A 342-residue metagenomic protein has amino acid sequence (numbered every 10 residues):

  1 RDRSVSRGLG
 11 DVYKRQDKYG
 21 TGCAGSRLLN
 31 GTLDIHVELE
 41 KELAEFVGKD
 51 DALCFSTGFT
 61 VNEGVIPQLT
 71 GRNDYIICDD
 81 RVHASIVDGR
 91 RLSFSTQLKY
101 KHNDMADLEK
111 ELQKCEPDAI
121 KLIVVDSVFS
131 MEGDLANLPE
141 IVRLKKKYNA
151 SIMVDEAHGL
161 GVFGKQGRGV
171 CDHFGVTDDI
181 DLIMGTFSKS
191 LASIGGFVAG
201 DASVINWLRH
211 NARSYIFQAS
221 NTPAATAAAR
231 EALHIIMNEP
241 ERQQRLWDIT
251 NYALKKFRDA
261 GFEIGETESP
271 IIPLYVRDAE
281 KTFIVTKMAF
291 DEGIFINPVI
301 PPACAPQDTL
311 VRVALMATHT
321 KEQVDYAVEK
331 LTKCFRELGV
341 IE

Functional and structural regions predicted by a protein language model:
R1-Y13: Single conserved hydrophobic/aromatic residue that forms the stacking wall/gate of nucleotide- or nucleobase-binding
R7, E239, Q244-A253, R258-G293 (+3 more regions): Conserved PLP-binding catalytic core of the aspartate aminotransferase-like
K14-G58: Conserved N-terminal alpha-helix of the aminotransferase class I/II PLP-enzyme fold
E45, D291-F295, A303-E342: PLP-dependent enzyme catalytic core of the Aspartate aminotransferase-like
V65-A84: Conserved PLP-anchoring active-site segment centered on the Schiff-base-forming lysine
L98, H102-V154: Active-site phosphate-binding strand-loop segment of PLP-dependent enzymes
Y148-S151, H158, F163-E268: Active-site C-terminal subdomain of aminotransferase-like
